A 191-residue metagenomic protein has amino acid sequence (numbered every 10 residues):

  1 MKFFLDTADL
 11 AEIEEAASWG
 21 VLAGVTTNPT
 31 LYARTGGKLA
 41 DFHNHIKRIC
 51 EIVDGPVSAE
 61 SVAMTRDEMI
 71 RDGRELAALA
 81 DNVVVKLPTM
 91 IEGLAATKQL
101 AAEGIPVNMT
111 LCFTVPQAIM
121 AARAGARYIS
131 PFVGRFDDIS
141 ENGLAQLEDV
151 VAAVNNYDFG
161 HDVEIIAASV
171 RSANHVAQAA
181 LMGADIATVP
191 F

Functional and structural regions predicted by a protein language model:
F3-L5, D9-I13, W19-L22, T27-E103 (+1 more regions): Active-site beta->alpha loop and helix N-cap motifs at the rims of alpha/beta catalytic domains
D6-D9, A63-D67, L87-I91, M109-V115 (+1 more regions): Glycine-rich beta-to-alpha transition loops that act as phosphate-gripper elements at the mouths of alpha/beta enzyme
A11-W19, E68-D72, A96, T114-A124 (+1 more regions): Catalytic cores of alpha/beta
V25, P29-R34, L111, R127-I139 (+1 more regions): Glycine-rich phosphate-binding active-site loops on the catalytic face of alpha/beta enzymes
E92-L94, E103-V107, I119, R123-A126: Eukaryote-skewed repeat-based solenoidal scaffolds used as protein-protein interaction platforms, primarily
L111-Q146, V150-A153: Histidine/lysine/aspartate-rich catalytic loop segments that bind and position anionic ligands
V154, D158-F191: C-terminal alpha-helical cap/extension of soluble enzyme domains
